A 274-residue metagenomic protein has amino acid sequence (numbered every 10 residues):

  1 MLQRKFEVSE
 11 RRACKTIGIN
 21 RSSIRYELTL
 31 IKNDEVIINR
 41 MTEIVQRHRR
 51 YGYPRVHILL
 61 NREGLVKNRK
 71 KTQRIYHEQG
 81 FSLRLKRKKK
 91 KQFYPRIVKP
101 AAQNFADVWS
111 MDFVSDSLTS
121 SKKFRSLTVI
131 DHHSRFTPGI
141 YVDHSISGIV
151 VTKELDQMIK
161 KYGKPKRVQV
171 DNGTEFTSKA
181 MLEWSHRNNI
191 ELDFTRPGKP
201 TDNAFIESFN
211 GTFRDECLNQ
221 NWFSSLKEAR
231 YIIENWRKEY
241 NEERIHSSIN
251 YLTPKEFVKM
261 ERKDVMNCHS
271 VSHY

Functional and structural regions predicted by a protein language model:
M1-R11, I17: Double-stranded DNA-binding cores of transcription factors and transposases
L2, I19-V108, K199, T253-E261: Basic, flexible linker segments flanking DNA-binding modules in nucleic acid-interacting mobile-element proteins
A13-C14, I24, M41, V56 (+13 more regions): Mobile genetic element proteins and their domesticated derivatives, centered on retroelements and DNA transposons
V66-I130, F136, I149-E154, K161 (+2 more regions): Mobile-element integrase/transposase regions, centering on the N-terminal DNA-binding/Zn-coordinating module
K86-K89, V168-N172, R187-F205, N221-L226: RNase H-like polynucleotidyl transferase catalytic core
I140-Y141: Short hydrophobic alpha-helix segments
Y162-S178, L252-K255: Acidic/histidine-rich, metal-coordinating catalytic segments
H186-I190, T212-Y274: C-terminal domain-tail junction helix/linker
